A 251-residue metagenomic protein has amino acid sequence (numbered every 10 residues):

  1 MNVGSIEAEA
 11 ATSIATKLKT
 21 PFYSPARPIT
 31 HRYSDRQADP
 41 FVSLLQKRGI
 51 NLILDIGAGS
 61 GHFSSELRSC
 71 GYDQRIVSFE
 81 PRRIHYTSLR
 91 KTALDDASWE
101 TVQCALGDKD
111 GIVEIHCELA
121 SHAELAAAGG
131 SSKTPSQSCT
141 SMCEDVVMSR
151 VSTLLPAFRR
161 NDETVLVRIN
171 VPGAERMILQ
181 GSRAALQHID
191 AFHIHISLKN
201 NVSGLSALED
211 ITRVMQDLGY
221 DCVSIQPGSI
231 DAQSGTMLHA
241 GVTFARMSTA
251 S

Functional and structural regions predicted by a protein language model:
M1-S251: Phosphate/nucleotide-binding beta-alpha loop and adjacent structural elements of enzyme active sites
